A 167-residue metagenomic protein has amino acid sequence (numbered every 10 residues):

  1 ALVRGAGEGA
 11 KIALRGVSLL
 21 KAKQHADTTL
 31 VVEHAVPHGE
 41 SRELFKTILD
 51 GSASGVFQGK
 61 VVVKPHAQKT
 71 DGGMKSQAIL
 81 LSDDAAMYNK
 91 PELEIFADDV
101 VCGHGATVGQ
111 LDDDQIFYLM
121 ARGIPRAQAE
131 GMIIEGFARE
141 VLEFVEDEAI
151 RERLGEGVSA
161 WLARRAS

Functional and structural regions predicted by a protein language model:
A1-I124, A138, V145-S167: Conserved beta-strand/loop scaffold segments within soluble protein domains that form the structured core and edges
